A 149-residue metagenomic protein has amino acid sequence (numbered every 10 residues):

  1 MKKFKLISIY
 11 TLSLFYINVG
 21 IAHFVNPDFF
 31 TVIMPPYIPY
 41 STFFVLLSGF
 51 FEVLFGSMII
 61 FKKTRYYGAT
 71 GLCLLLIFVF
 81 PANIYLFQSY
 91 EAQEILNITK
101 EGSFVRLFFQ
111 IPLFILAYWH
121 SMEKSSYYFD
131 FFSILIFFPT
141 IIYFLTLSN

Functional and structural regions predicted by a protein language model:
M1-N149: Membrane-interface extramembranous regions
